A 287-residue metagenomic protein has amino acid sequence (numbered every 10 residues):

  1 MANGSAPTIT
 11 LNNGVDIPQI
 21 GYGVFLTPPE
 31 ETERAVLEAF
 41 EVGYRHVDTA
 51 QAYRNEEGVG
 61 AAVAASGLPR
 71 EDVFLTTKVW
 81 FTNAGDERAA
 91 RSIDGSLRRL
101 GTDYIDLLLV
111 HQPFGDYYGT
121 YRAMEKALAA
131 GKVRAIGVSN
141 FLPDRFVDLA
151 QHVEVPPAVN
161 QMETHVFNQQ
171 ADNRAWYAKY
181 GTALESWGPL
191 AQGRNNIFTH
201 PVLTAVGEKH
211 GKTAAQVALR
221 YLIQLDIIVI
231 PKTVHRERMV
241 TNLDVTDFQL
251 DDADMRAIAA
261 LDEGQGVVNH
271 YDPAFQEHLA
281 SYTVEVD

Functional and structural regions predicted by a protein language model:
M1-V73, L190, V284-D287: N-terminal binding-site loop/beta-alpha segment at the start of enzyme catalytic domains that lines or forms
A2-I9, E57-A64, S92-G95, P143-F146 (+1 more regions): Alpha-helical scaffolding within the catalytic cores of extracellular/periplasmic polymer-degrading hydrolases
T27-E30, A50-G58, T82-E87, P113-Y118 (+2 more regions): Acidic-and-aromatic substrate-binding clefts and catalytic sites of carbohydrate-active enzymes
T27-F40, G85-L100, G119, F146 (+1 more regions): Short, acidic/polar
H46, Y104-L107, A135, V159: Residues at the N-termini of beta-strands
R70-N83, D106-P113, N140: A short, structured active-site edge motif that brings together acidic residues
A89-L109, K126-A130: CE4/NodB-like, metal-dependent polysaccharide N-deacetylase domain that modifies extracellular/periplasmic N-acetylated
Q112-D287: Beta/alpha (TIM)-barrel catalytic core signal, keyed to glycine-rich beta->alpha loops juxtaposed to Asp/Glu that bind
